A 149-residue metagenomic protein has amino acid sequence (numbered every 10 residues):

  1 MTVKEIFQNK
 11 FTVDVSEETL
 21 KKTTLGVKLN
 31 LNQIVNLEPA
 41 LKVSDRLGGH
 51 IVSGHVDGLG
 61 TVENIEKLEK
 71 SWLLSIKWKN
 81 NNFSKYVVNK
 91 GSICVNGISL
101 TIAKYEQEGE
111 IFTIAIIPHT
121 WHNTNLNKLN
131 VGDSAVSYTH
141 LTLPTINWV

Functional and structural regions predicted by a protein language model:
T2-L141: Conserved loop->alpha-helix
H140-V149: Single conserved hydrophobic/aromatic residue that forms the stacking wall/gate of nucleotide- or nucleobase-binding
